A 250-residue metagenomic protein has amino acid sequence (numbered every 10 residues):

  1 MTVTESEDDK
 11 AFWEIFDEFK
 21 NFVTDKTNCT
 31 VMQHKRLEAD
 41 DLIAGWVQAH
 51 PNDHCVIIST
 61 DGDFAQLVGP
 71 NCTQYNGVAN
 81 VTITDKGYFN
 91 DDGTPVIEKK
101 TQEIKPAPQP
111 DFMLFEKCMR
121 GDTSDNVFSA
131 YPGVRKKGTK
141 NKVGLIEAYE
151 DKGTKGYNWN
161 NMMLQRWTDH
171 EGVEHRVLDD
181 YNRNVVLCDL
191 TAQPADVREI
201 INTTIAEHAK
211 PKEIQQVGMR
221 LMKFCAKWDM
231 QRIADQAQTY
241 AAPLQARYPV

Functional and structural regions predicted by a protein language model:
T2-F224, Q231: Extended two-metal-dependent nuclease catalytic cores across DNA- and RNA-processing enzymes
Q215-V250: Long, highly charged low-complexity segments enriched in Glu/Asp and Lys/Arg with interspersed Ser/Thr
